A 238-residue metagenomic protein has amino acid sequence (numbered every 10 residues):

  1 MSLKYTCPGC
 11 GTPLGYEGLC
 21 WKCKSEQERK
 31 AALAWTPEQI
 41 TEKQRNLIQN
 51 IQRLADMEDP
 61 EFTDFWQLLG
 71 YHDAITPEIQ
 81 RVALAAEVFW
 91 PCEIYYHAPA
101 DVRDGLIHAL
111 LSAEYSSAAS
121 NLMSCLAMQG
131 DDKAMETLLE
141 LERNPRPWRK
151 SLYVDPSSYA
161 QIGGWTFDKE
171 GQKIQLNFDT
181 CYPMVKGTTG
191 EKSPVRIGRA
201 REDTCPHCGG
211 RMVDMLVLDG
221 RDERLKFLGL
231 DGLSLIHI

Functional and structural regions predicted by a protein language model:
S2-S234: Preference for intrinsically disordered or flexible, low-complexity segments and adjacent hinge/connector residues
H237-I238: Conserved small/polar residues in nucleotide/adenosyl-binding loops
